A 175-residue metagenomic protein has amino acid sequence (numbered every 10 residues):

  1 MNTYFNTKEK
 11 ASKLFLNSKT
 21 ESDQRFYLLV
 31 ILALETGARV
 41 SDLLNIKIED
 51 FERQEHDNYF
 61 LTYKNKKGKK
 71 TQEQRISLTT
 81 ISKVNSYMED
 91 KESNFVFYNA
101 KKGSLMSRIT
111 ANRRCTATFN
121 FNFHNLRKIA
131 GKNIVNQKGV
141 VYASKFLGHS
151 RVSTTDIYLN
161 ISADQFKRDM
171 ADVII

Functional and structural regions predicted by a protein language model:
M1-S12, K69-L78, K91-S93: DNA breakage-rejoining catalytic core of tyrosine-based enzymes
K8-T36, V40: Basic, Lys/Arg- and aromatic-enriched nucleic-acid-binding interface segment
A11, F26-Y27, R108, N112 (+2 more regions): Short, leucine-enriched amphipathic alpha-helices that occur as contiguous helical runs
L16, N45, R53, I157-N160: Phosphate-coordinating loops and pocket residues in cytosolic domains that bind phosphorylated ligands
T36, N45-T80: Conserved tyrosine-mediated DNA breakage-rejoining catalytic core shared by Y-recombinases
D42-L43, F121, G131, K138-H149 (+1 more regions): Active-site-proximal segment of tyrosine recombinases
N65-G68, L147, R151-D172: Catalytic-site neighborhood detector that most strongly recognizes the C-terminal catalytic loop/helix of tyrosine
S77-N120: Active-site/catalytic core of tyrosine-dependent DNA strand-transfer enzymes
